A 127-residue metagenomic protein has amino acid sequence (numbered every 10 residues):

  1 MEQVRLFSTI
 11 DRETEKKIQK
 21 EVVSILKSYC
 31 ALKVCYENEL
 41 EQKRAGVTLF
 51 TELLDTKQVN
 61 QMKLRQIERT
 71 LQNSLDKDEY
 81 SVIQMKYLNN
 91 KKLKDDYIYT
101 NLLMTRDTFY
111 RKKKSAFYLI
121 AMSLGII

Functional and structural regions predicted by a protein language model:
M1-S74, I126-I127: N-terminal interaction/assembly modules
E68, Q84, Y118: A cross-family signal for key residues in well-ordered alpha-helices that form functional helical elements
T70, N89, L119, S123 (+1 more regions): Mid-sequence acidic-hydrophobic segments that form the walls of catalytic/ligand-binding cavities or oligomerization
N73, L103-Y110: Short, charged/polar micro-motifs that form catalytic or ligand-binding hotspots
L75-L93: Short amphipathic alpha helix immediately N-terminal
N90-T105: Helix-turn-helix DNA-binding module
F109-S123: DNA major-groove recognition helices of helix-turn-helix
